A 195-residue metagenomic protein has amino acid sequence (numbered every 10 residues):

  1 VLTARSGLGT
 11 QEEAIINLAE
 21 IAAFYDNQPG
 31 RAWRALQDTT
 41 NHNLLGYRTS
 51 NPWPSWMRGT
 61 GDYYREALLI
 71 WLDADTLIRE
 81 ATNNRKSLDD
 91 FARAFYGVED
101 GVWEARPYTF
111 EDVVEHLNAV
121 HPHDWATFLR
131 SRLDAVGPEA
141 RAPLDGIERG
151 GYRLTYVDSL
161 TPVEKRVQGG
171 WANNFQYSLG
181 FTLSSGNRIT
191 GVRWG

Functional and structural regions predicted by a protein language model:
L2-A67, A81-T82, G97-W103: Acidic/His/Gly-enriched intrinsically disordered linker/tail segments that often contain short helix/coil "MoRF-like"
T3, I70-D75: Buried hydrophobic packing segments
R5-A14, I78-S87, N118-F128: Structural helix-adjacent loops and short alpha-helical linkers that scaffold large soluble proteins
L18-I21, F91-F95, L129-R132: Short alpha-helical scaffolding segments that buttress acidic/His motifs in well-ordered protein cores
Y25, D75-I78, T82, E99 (+2 more regions): Alpha-helix capping/termination and helix-coil
T60-L68, N84-D89, R106, F110 (+1 more regions): Solvent-exposed, acidic/flexible segments
D100-G195: Beta/coil-rich, acidic/histidine-enriched accessory regions frequently appended to metallopeptidases
